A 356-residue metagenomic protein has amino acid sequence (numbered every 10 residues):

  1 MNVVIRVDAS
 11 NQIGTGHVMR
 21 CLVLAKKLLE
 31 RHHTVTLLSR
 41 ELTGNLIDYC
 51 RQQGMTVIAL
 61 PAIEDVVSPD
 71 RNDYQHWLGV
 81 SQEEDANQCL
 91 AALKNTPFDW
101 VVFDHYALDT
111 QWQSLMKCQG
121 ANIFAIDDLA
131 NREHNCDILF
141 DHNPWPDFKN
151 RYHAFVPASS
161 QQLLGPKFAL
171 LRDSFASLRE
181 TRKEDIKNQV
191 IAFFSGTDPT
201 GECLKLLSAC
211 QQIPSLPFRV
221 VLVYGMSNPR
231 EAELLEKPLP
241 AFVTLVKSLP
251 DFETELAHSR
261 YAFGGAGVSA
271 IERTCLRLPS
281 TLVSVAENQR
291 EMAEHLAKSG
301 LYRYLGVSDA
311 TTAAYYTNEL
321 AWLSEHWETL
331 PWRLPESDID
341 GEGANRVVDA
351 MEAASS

Functional and structural regions predicted by a protein language model:
M1-G14: Nucleotide-activated donor-dependent transferases that construct or modify glycoconjugates
T15, L22-A25, P250-M292: A donor-sugar binding/catalytic signature common to diverse glycosyltransferases and related nucleotide-sugar
R31-N87, G306: Conserved nucleotide-sugar phosphate-binding/catalytic loop shared by glycosyltransferases and other
N135-T200: A nucleotide-sugar donor-handling region in carbohydrate enzymes
E184-H258: Donor-nucleotide binding loops and adjacent catalytic segments primarily of GT-B fold Leloir glycosyltransferases
L278-A314: Nucleotide-sugar donor-binding patch of glycosyltransferase catalytic domains
R303, S308-S337, A354: Conserved donor-nucleotide binding/catalytic region of nucleotide-linked donor-dependent transferases
I339-S356: C-terminal alpha-helical cap of glycosyltransferases
